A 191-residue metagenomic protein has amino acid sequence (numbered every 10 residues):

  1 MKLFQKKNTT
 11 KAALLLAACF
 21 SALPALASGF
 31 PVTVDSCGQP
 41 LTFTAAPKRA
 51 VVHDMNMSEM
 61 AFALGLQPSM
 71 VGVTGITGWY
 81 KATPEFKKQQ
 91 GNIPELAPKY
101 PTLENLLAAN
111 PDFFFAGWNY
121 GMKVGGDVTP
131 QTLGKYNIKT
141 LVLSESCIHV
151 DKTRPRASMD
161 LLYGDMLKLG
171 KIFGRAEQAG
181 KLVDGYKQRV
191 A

Functional and structural regions predicted by a protein language model:
K2-F4, L16, F20-M60, K171-A191: Bacterial Sec-exported substrate-binding components of ABC uptake systems
K7-L15: Sec-dependent signal peptide recognition, specifically the positively charged N-region followed immediately by
G29, S36-G38, A45-K48, V52 (+7 more regions): Extracytoplasmic
F30-T33, P40, T129-A191: Extracytoplasmic substrate-binding proteins
R49-Q67, H149, M159-K168: N-terminal hydrophobic signal/anchor transmembrane helix of membrane proteins
V52-A109, F113-G121: A short, structured surface patch at a secondary-structure boundary
